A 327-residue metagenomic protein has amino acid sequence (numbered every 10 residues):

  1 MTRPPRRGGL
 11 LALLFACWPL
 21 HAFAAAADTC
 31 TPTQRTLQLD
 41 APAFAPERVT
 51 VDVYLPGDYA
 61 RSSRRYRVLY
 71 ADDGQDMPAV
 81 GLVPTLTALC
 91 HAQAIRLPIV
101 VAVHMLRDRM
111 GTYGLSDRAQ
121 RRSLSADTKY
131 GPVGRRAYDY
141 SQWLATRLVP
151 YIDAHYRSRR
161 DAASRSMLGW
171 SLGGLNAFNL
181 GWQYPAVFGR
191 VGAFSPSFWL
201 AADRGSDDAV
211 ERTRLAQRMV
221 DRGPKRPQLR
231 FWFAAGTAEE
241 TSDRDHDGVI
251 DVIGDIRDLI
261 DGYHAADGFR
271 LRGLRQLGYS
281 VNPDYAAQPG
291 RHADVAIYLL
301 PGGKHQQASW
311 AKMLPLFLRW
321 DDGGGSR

Functional and structural regions predicted by a protein language model:
M1-L11: Bacterial N-terminal signal peptides that target proteins for export
C17-A22: N-terminal signal peptide c-region/cleavage motif recognized by signal peptidases
A25-R327: Non-catalytic cap/lid and distal C-terminal segments of serine-dependent acyl enzymes
